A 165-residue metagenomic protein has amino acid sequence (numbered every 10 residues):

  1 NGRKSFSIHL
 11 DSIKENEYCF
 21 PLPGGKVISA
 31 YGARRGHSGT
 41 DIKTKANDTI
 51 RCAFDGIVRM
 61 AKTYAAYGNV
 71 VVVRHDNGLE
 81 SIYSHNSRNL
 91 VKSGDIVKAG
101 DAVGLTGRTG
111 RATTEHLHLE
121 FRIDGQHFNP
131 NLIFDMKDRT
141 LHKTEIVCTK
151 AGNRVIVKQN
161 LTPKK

Functional and structural regions predicted by a protein language model:
N1-G68, A99, F128-N131, T149-K150 (+1 more regions): Surface-exposed, glycine-biased beta-strand/turn segments
A30, A61-K62, N89, T106-T109: Residue-level recognition of beta-strand microenvironments
Y31-A33, N69-I82: Short, basic/aromatic beta-hairpin or loop at an interaction surface
D41, R51-C52, V72, I82 (+1 more regions): Structural recognition of the beta-strand scaffold that forms the well-ordered cores of secreted hydrolase catalytic
K45, A61, N77-G100: Short histidine-centered loop motifs in beta-beta connectors
M60, G68-N69, N89-K92, K137-T140: A short local loop/turn or secondary-structure capping micro-motif enriched for an aromatic residue
V71-H75, D95-G152, I156-V157: Conserved, short, structured surface segments that act as functional micro-motifs
